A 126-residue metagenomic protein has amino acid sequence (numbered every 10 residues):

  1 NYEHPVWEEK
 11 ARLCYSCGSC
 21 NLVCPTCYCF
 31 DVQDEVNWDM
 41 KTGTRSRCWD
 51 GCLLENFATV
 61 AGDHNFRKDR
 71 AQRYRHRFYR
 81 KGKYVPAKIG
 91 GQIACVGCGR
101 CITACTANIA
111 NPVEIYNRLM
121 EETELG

Functional and structural regions predicted by a protein language model:
N1-R12, F30-G126: Ferredoxin-type iron-sulfur electron-transfer modules in oxidoreductases and energy-metabolism complexes
L13-V32: Basic (Lys/Arg-enriched) interaction patch that binds polyanionic ligands
